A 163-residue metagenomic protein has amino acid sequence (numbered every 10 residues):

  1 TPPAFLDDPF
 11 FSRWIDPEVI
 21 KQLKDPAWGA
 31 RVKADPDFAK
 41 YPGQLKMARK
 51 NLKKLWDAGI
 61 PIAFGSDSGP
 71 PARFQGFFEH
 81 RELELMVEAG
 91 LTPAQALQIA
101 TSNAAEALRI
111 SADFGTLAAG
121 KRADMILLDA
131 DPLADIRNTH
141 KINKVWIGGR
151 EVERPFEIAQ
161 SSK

Functional and structural regions predicted by a protein language model:
T1-A89, P155, Q160-K163: Active-site neighborhoods of metal-dependent hydrolases
K46, F74, T92-L97, E106-I142: Acidic, glycine-enriched loop/beta-strand segments at the rims of small-molecule binding/catalytic pockets
A100-T101: Alpha-helical transmembrane segments of multi-pass membrane proteins
V145: Short aromatic-centered micro-motifs
